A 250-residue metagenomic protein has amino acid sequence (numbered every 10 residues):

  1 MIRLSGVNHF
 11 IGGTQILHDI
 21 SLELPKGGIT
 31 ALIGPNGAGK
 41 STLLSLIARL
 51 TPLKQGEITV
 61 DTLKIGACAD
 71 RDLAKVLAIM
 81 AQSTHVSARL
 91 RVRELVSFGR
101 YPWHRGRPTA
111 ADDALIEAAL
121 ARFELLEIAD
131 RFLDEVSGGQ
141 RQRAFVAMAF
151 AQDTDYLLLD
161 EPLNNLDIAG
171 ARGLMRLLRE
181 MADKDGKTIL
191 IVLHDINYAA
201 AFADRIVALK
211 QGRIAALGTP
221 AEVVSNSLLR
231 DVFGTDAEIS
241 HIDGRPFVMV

Functional and structural regions predicted by a protein language model:
I33-P35: The feature captures the beta-strand-to-loop junction immediately N-terminal to the Walker
A48: Helix-to-loop junction immediately C-terminal to a conserved catalytic motif
G56-K64, L73: Conserved ABC transporter NBD signature motif
F132-V136, Q140: Conserved ABC ATPase signature
L157-E161: Catalytic Walker B motif of ABC-type/P-loop ATPase nucleotide-binding domains
